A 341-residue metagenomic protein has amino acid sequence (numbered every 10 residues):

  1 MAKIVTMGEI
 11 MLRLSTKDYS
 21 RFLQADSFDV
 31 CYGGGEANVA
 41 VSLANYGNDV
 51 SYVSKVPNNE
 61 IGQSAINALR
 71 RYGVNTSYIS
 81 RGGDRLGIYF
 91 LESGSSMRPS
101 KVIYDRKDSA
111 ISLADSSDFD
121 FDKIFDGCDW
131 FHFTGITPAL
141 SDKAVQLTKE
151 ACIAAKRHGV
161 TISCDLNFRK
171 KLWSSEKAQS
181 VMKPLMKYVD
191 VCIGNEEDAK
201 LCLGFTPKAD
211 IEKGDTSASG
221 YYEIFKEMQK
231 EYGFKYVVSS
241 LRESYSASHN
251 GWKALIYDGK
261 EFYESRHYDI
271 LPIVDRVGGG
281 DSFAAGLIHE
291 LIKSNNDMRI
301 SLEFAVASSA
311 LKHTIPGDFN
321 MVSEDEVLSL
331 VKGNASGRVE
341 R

Functional and structural regions predicted by a protein language model:
M1-R21: Positively charged, low-complexity intrinsically disordered leader regions
R21-A40: Short catalytic helix/loop segments, enriched in acidic residues and glycine and frequently bearing histidine
C31, V39-D49, L91, E290-S294: Alpha-helix C-terminal capping segments
G35-N45, T148-A154: Histidine-anchored nucleotide/phosphate-binding helix
D49-I136, V327-R341: Conserved N-terminal subdomain of the carbohydrate kinase-like
A154-T161, Y232-K235: A short helix->loop->beta-strand "cap" motif at the edges of active sites that frequently abuts
L172-K260: Conserved phosphate/ATP/ADP-binding segment of small-molecule kinases
Y263-N334: Conserved post-catalytic alpha-helical subdomain immediately downstream of the catalytic base and nucleotide-binding
